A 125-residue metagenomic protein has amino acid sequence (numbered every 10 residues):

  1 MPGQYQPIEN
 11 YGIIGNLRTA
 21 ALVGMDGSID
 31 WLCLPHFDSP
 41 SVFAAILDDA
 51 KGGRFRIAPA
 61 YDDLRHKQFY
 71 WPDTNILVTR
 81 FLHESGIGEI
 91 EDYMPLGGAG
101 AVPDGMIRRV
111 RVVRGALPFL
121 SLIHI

Functional and structural regions predicted by a protein language model:
M1-I14: Short, Gly/Pro- and small/polar-rich lid/capping loops
N16, G24, H83: Acidic surface patches and DE-rich sequence motifs
T19-A60: Acidic-aromatic substrate-binding/catalytic surfaces of carbohydrate-active enzymes
G53, L117-F119: Short beta-strand/loop motifs in extracellular/secreted proteins, especially within beta-sandwich accessory domains
Y61-D104: Extended, loop-rich substrate-binding clefts of extracytoplasmic carbohydrate-active enzymes
D104-R114, S121: Short, well-ordered beta-strand segments enriched in hydrophobic/aromatic residues
I123-I125: Conserved small/polar residues in nucleotide/adenosyl-binding loops
